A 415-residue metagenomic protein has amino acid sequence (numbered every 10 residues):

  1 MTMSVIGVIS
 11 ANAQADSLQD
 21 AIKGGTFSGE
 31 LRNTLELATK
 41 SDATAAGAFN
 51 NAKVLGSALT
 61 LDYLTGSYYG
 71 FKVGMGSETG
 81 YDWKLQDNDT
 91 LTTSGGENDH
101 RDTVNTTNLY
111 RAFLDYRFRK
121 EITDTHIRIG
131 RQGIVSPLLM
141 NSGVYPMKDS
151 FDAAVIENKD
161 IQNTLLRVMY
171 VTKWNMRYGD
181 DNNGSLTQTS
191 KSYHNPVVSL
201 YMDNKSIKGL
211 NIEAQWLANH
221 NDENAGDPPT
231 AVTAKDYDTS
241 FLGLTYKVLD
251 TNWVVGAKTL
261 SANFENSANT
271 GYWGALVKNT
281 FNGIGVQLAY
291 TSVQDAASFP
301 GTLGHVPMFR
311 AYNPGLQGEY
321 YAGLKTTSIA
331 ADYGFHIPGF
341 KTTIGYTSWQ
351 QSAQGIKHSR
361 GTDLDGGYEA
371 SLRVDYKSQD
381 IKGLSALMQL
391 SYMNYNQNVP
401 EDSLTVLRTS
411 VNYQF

Functional and structural regions predicted by a protein language model:
M3-R131, A154-K159, N204-K205, K247 (+4 more regions): Beta-barrel outer-membrane channel/assembly domains of diderm bacteria
G29, S77-T79, G130-L139, G143-F151 (+2 more regions): Long, contiguous hydrophobic alpha-helical segments, chiefly transmembrane helices and signal peptides
L35, S41, R131-S136, K208-E213 (+3 more regions): Flexible, solvent-exposed coil segments and beta strand-coil junctions, predominantly the extracellular/periplasmic
A43-F49, E97-H100, L139-G143, N183-T189 (+4 more regions): Extracellular loop and loop/strand-boundary signature of outer-membrane beta-barrel proteins
V54, E121-I127, Y145-P300, T327-I329 (+3 more regions): Signature for the C-terminal beta-barrel architecture of outer-membrane proteins
D82-T103, K173, L186-T187, K191 (+2 more regions): Outer-membrane pore/translocation modules
K278-N282, Q287, V306-Y346: Internal helical hairpin/lid segments
